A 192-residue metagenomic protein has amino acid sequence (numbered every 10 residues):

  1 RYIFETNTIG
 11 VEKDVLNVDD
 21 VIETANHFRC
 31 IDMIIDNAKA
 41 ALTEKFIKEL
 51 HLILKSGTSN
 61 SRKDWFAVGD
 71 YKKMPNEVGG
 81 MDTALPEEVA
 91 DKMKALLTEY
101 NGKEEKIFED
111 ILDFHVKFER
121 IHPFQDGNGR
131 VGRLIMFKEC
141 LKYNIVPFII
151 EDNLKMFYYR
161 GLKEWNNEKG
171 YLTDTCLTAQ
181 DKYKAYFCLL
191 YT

Functional and structural regions predicted by a protein language model:
R1-D126, R130-Y191: FIC/Doc superfamily catalytic core
